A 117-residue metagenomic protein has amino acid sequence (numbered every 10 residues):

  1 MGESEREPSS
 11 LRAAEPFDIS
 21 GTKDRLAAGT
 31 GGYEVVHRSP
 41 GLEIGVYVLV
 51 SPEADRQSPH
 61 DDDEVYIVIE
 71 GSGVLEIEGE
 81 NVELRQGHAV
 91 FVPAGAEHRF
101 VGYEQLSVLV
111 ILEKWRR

Functional and structural regions predicted by a protein language model:
M1-V46, E53-R56: A short, N-terminal "cap"/entry segment at the start of jelly-roll beta-barrel domains of the cupin/DSBH fold
P40, E78-E80, Y103: Short strand-coil-strand connectors
P40-G41, S51-E64, R117: Short beta-strand/loop turn elements enriched in aromatics
L42, S72, E80-V82: Well-ordered beta-strand scaffold positions
H60-L75: Short, conserved beta-strand element in jelly-roll/cupin
I69-E70, R85-Q86, E104: A cytosolic small-molecule/anion-sensing beta-strand core signal
G79-A94: Short acidic-glycine-tyrosine-enriched beta hairpin
A94-R117: Ligand-binding loop in jelly-roll beta-barrel domains
